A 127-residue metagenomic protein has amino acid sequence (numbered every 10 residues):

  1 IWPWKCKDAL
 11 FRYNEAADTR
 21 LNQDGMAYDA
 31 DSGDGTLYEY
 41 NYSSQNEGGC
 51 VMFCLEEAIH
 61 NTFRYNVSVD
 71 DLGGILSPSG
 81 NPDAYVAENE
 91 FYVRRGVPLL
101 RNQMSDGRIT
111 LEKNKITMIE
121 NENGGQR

Functional and structural regions predicted by a protein language model:
W2, K7-R20, M26-A27, D34-G49 (+3 more regions): Right-handed parallel beta-helix
G25-D29, V51-C54, I75-S77: Solvent-exposed loop and edge beta-strand segments that line ligand/cofactor-binding and catalytic clefts
F53, S79, L100-N102: Short, T/G/N/S-enriched strand-turn elements that build extracellular solenoid repeat scaffolds
A58-I59, R101: Hydrophobic alpha-helical segments
E120, G125-R127: C-terminal structured "cap/appendage" subdomains that terminate the fold
